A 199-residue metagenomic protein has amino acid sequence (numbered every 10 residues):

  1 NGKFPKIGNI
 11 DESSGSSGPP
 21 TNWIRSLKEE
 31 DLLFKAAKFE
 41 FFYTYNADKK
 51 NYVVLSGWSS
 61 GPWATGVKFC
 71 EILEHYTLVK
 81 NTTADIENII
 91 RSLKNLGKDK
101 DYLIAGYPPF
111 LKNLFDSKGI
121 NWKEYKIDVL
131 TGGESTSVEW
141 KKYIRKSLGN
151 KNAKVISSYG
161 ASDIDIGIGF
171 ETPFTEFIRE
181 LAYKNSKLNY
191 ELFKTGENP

Functional and structural regions predicted by a protein language model:
N1-Y52: Nucleotide 5′-phosphate-binding alpha/beta core
F4-P5, A64, S135: Residue-level recognition of alpha-helix initiation/capping sites
S16-P19, V67, E134, A161: Gly/Ser/Thr-rich helix-start
T21, S60-G61, E134, S157: Flexible, active-site-adjacent loop/turn segments at secondary-structure boundaries
S26-E40, Y52-K112: AMP-binding/adenylate-forming
Y45-N46, E71, I120: Short, flexible, solvent-exposed loop/turn segments with mixed acidic/basic and small polar residues
Y76-P199: Active-site glycine/GP-rich loop and adjacent strand/helix microenvironment that borders small-molecule binding pockets
